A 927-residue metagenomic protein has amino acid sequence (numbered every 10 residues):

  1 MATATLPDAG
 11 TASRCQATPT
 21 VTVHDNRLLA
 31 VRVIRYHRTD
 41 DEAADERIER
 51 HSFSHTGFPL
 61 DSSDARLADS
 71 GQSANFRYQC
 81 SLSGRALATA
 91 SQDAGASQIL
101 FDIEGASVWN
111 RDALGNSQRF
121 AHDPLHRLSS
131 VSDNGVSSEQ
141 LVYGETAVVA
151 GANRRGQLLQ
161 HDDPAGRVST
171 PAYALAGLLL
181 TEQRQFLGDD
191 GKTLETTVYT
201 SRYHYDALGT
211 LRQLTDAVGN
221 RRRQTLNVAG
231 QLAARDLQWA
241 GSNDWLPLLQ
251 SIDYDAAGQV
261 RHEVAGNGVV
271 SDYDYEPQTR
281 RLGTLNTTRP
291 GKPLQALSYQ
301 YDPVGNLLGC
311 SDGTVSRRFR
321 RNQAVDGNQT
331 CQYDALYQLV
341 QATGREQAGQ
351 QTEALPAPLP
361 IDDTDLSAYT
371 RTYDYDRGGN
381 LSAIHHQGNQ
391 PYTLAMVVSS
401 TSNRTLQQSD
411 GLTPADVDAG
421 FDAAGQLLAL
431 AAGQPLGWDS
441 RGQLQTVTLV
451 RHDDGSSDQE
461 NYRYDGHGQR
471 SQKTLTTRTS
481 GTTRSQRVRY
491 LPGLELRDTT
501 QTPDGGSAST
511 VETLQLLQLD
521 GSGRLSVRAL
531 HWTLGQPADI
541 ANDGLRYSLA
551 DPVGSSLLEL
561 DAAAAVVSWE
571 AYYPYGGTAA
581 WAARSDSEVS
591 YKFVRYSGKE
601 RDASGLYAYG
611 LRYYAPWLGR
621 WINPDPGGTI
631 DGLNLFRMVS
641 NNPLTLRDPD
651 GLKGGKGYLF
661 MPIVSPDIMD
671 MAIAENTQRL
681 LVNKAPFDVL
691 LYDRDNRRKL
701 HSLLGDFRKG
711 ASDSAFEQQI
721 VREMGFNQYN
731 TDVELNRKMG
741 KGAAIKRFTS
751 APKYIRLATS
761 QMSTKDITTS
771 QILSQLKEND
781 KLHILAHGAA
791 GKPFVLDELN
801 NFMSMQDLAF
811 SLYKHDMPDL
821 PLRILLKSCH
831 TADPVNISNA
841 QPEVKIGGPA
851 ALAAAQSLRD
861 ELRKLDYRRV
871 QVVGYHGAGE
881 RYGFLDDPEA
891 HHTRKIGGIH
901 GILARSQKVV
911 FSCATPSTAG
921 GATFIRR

Functional and structural regions predicted by a protein language model:
M1-E49, S54-H55, L175-L178, R184 (+2 more regions): Thioester-forming pentapeptide GCGEQ
H24, R32, E46-D64, T170-Y173 (+3 more regions): Carboxylate/His-rich catalytic cores and anion/metal-binding grooves
D40, A68-F76, A86, D93-A94 (+9 more regions): Acidic/glycine-rich beta-solenoid
P537-G610: A motif-centric feature for acidic-aromatic and gly/ser/thr-rich catalytic loops and repeats
A564-W581, S590, G605-L606, L611-R612 (+1 more regions): Short turn/helix-capping motifs enriched in Asx and small/polar residues
G654-F810, T915, A922-R927: Glycine-rich short-loop/terminal segments
I772, E778-F884: Catalytic cores of nucleophile-dependent amide-cleaving enzymes
V870-R927: Caspase-like cysteine protease fold
